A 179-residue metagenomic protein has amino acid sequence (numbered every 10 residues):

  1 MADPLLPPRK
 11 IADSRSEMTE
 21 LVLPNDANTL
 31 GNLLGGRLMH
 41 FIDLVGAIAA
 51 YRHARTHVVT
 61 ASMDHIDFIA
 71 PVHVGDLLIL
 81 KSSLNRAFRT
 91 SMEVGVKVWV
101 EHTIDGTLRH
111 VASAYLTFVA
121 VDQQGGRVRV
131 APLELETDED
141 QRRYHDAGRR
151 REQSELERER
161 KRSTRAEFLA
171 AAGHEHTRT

Functional and structural regions predicted by a protein language model:
D3-M18, H73-V74, N85-T179: HotDog/MaoC-like acyl-thioester-processing domains
L5, I11-D13, L33, L44-K81 (+3 more regions): Hydrophobic beta-strand-centered segment that forms part of the acyl-chain substrate-binding groove
E20-A27: A short small-residue
A27-H40, G173-T179: A conserved, well-ordered hydrophobic junction motif at loop->secondary-structure transitions
F41-V45, L135-E136: Residue-level detector of alpha-helical segments with a strong bias toward transmembrane helices and their helix-loop
